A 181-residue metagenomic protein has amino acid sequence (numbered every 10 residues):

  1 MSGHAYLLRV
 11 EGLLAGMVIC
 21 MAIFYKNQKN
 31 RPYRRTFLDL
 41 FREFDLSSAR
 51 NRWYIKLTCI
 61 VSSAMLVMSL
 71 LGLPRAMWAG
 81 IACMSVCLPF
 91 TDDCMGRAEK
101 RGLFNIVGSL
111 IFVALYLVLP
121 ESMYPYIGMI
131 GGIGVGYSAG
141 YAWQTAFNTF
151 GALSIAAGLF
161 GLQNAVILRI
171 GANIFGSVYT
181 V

Functional and structural regions predicted by a protein language model:
M1-L110, A114-F147, I155-V181: Alpha-helical transmembrane segments and their membrane-interface boundaries that form or gate the permeation pathway
